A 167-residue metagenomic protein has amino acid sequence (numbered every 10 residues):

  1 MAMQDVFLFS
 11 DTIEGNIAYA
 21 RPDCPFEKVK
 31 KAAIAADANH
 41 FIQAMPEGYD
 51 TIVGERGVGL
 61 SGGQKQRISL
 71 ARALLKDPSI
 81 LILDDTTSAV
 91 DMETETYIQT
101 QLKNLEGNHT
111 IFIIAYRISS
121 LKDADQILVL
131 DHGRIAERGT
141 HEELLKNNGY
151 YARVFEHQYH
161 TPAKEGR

Functional and structural regions predicted by a protein language model:
A2, F9, N39-I68, T86 (+2 more regions): ABC-fold ATPase nucleotide-binding domain signature/coupling loops
E14-E55, Q99, N108: ABC ATPase nucleotide-binding domain helical subdomain, centered on the C-loop/LSGGQ "ABC signature"
A35, A44-G48, T100, K122-R167: C-terminal portion of ABC ATPase nucleotide-binding domains
L70-A71, A115: Short alpha-helix in the ABC ATPase nucleotide-binding domain helical subdomain, immediately C-terminal to the LSGGQ
L75-S79, N108: A short, proline-enriched helix->beta-strand linker immediately N-terminal to the Walker B motif in ABC-type P-loop
L81-D84: Catalytic Walker B motif of ABC-type/P-loop ATPase nucleotide-binding domains
D91-Q101: Conserved D-loop/post-Walker B switch-helix segment of ABC ATPase nucleotide-binding domains
N104-A115, L121: Conserved catalytic loops of ABC-family nucleotide-binding domains
